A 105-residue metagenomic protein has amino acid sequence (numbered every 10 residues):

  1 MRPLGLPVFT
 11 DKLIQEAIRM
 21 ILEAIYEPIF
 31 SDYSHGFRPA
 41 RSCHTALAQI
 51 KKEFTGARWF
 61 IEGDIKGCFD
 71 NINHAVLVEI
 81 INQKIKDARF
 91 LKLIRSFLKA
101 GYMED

Functional and structural regions predicted by a protein language model:
M1-F30: Conserved pre-motif C helix in the palm subdomain of viral-like polymerases
I29-Y33, F37-R41, T45-D105: Conserved polymerase palm-domain catalytic core
